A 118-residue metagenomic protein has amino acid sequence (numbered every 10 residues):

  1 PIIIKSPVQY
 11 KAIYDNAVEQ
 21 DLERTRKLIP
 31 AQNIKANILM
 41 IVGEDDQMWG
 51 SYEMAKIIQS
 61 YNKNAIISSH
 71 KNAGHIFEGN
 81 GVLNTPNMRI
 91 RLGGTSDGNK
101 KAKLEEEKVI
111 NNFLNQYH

Functional and structural regions predicted by a protein language model:
P1-I29: Mobile cap/lid helix-loop segments that gate and shape the active-site cleft of serine hydrolases
I34-K35, M40-D46: Short beta-strand/loop motif that positions the catalytic acidic residue of the alpha/beta-hydrolase fold
A36, G50-Y61, V82: Short alpha-helix in the alpha/beta-hydrolase fold that links the catalytic acid
D45-W49, H75-I76: Acidic catalytic loop of the alpha/beta-hydrolase fold
H70-F77, G81-T85: Histidine-bearing beta->alpha loop at or near hydrolase active sites
V82-H118: Catalytic active-site module of serine/aspartate enzymes centered on a nucleophile-bearing elbow/loop
